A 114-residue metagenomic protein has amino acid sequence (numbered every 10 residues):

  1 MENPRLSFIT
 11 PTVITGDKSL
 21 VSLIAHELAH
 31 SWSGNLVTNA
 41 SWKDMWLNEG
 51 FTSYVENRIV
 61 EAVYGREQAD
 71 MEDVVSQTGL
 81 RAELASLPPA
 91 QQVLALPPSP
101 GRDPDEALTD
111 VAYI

Functional and structural regions predicted by a protein language model:
M1-I114: Hydrophobic alpha-helical and helix-loop surface patches within well-folded domains that function as non-catalytic
